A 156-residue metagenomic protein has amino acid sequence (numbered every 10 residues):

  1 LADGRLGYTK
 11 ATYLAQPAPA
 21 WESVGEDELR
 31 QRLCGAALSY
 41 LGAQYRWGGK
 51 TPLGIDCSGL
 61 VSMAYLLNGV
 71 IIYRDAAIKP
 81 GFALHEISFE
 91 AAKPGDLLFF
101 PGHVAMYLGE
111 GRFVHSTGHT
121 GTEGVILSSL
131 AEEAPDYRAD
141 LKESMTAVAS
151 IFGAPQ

Functional and structural regions predicted by a protein language model:
L1, P94-G95: Loop/turn positions that initiate beta-strands
L1-S39, A43: Boundary regions of SH3-family modules and the immediately adjacent low-complexity/disordered segments in eukaryotic
L6-Y8, V104, G124: Well-ordered beta-strand positions in beta-sheet-rich domains
L14, P19, K50, A77 (+2 more regions): Short capping/connector residues at structural and topological boundaries
S23, A76-I78, L84-E86, E110-Q156: Aromatic- and glycine-rich peptidoglycan recognition patches
Q44-A92: Catalytic cysteine-centered active-site loop
G54, A91, L98-F100, L141: Active-site-proximal structural scaffolding
L97, G102-R112: Catalytic nucleophile-His microenvironment captured as a short glycine-rich beta-strand/loop that brackets
